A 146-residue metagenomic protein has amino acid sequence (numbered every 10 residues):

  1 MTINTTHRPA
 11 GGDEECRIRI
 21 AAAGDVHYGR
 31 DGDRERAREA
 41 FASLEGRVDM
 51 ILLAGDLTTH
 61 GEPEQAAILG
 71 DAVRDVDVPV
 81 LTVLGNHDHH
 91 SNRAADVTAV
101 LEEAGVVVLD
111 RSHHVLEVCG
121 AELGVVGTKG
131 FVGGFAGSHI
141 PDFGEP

Functional and structural regions predicted by a protein language model:
M1-P79, H89-R93: N-terminal active-site segment of His-dependent metallophosphoesterases
A21, L52, L81-V83, L109 (+1 more regions): Hydrophobic/aromatic beta-strand patches that form the interior of the parallel beta-sheet core in alpha/beta enzyme
V26, A95-P146: Conserved catalytic scaffold of divalent metal-dependent phosphoesterases
G29-R34, P63, T82, G120 (+2 more regions): A generic structural micro-environment signature that highlights single residues at secondary-structure boundaries
V73-R74, P79-L81, E103, E122: Conserved beta-sheet core of the metallophosphoesterase superfamily
L81-D88, R111-V115: A short, structured active-site edge motif that brings together acidic residues
V83-L101: Acidic/His-rich segments in extracytoplasmic proteins that coordinate ligands and/or metal ions
